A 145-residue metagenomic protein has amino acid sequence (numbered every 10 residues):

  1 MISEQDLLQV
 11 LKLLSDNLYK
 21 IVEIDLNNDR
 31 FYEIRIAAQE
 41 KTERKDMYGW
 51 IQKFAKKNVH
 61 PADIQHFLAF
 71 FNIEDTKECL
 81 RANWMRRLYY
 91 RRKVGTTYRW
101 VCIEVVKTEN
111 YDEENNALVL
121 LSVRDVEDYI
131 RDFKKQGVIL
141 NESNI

Functional and structural regions predicted by a protein language model:
M1-L7, R124-N141: PAS-associated C-terminal cap
D6-N58: PAS-family sensory domain signal
I24-N27, K93-G95, R124: Short, flexible beta-strand-to-coil junctions
I36, F70, K134-K135: Short coil/turn segments at secondary-structure boundaries
M47-T76: PAS/Per-ARNT-Sim sensory domains
H66, F71-T108, A117: Per-ARNT-Sim (PAS) sensory domains and their PAS-associated C-terminal
I103-I130: Short loop/turn elements at sensory-signaling interfaces that couple input to output
